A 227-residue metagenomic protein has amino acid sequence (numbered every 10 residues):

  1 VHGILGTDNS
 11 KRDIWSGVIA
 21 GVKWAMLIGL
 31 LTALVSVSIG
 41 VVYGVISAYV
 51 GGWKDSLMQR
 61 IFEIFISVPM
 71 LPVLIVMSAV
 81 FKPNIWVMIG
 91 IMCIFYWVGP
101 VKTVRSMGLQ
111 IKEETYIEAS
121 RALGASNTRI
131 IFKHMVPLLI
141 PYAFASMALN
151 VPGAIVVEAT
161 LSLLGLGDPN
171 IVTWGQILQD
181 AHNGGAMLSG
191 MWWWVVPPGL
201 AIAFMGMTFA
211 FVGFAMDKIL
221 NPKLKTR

Functional and structural regions predicted by a protein language model:
T7-R227: Alpha-helical transmembrane segments of integral membrane proteins, especially multi-pass inner/plasma-membrane
